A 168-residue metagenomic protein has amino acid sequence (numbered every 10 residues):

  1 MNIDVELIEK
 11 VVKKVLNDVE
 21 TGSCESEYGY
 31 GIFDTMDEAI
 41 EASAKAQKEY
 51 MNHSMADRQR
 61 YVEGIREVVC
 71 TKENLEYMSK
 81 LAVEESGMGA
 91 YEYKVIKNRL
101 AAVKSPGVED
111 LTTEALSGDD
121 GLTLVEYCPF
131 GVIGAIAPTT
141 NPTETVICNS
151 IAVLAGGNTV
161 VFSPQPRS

Functional and structural regions predicted by a protein language model:
N2-T123: N-terminal Rossmann-like NAD(P)+-binding subdomain of aldehyde/semialdehyde dehydrogenases
E109-S168: Conserved small-residue-rich beta-alpha loop and adjacent elements that most often cradle the phosphate/pyrophosphate
